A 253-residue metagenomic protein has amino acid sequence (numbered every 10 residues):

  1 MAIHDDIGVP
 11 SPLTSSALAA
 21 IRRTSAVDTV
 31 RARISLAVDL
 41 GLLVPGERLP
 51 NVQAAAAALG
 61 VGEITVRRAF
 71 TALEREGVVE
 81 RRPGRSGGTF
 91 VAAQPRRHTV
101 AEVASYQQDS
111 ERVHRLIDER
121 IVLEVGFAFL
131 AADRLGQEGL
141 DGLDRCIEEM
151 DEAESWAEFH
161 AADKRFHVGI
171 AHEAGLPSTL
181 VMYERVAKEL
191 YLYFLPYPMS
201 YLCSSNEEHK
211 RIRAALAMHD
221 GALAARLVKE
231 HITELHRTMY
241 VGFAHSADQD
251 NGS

Functional and structural regions predicted by a protein language model:
M1-S15, A222-S253: C-terminal effector-binding regulatory domain of bacterial HTH transcription factors
M1-V122, S246: Short linear motifs at protein or domain termini
L42, V78, S155, D220-G221: Residue-level recognition of short, well-ordered coil/turn positions that link secondary-structure elements
V66, A104-Y106, L176, E189-P198 (+1 more regions): Amphipathic C-terminal alpha-helical segment
L116-P196, N206-R211, L223-E234: Conserved amphipathic alpha-helical segments that form helical-bundle/coiled-coil interaction surfaces
L202-S204: Short helix-capping and inter-helix turn/linker motifs at the boundaries of alpha-helical repeat units
